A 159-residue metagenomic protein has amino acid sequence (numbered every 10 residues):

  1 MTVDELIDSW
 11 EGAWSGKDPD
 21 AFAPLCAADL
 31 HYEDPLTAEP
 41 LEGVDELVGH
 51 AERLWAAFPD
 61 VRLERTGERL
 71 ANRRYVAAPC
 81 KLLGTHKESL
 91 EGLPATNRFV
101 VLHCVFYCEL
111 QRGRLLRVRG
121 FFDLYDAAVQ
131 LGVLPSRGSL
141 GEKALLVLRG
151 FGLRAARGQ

Functional and structural regions predicted by a protein language model:
M1-Q159: C-terminal and inter-domain tail/linker signature
